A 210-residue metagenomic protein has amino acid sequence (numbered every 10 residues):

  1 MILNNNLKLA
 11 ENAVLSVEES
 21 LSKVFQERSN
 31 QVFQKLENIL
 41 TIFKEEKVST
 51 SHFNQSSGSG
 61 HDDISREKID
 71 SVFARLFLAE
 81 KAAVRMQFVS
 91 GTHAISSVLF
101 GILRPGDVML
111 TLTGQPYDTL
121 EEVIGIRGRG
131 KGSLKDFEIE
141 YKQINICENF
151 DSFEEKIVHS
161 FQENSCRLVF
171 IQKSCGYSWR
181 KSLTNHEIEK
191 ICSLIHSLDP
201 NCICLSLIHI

Functional and structural regions predicted by a protein language model:
L15-A79: Glycine-rich phosphate-binding segment of PLP-dependent enzymes
D62-R66, Q87-H93, Q115-D118, C175-S178: Gly/Ser/Thr-rich loops at beta-strand to alpha-helix junctions that form or flank small-molecule/cofactor-binding
A82-V108, Y117-R127: Conserved beta-loop-alpha segment that forms the PLP phosphate-binding cup at the N-terminus of a helix
G106, S165-C166, N201: Local beta-strand N-terminus motif with an aromatic residue
D118-E121, I126-E187: PLP-dependent aminotransferase-class I/II
I188-D199: Surface-exposed amphipathic alpha-helices with a cationic face
I208-I210: Conserved small/polar residues in nucleotide/adenosyl-binding loops
